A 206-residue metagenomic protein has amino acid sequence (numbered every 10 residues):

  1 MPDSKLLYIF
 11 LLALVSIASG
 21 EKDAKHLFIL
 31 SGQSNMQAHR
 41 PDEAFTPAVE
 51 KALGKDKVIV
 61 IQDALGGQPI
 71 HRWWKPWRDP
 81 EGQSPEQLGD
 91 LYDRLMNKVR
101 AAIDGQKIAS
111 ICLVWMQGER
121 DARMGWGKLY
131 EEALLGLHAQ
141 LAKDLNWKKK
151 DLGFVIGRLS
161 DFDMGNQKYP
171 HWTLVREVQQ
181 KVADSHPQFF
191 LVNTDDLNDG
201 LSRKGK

Functional and structural regions predicted by a protein language model:
M1-L7: Bacterial N-terminal signal peptides that target proteins for export
L6, A18-E21: Serine/proline-rich low-complexity intrinsically disordered segments, especially terminal tails, linkers
L11-S19: Hydrophobic h-region of N-terminal signal peptides that target proteins for export in Gram-negative bacteria
E21-K206: Cell-envelope and extracellular/periplasmic
